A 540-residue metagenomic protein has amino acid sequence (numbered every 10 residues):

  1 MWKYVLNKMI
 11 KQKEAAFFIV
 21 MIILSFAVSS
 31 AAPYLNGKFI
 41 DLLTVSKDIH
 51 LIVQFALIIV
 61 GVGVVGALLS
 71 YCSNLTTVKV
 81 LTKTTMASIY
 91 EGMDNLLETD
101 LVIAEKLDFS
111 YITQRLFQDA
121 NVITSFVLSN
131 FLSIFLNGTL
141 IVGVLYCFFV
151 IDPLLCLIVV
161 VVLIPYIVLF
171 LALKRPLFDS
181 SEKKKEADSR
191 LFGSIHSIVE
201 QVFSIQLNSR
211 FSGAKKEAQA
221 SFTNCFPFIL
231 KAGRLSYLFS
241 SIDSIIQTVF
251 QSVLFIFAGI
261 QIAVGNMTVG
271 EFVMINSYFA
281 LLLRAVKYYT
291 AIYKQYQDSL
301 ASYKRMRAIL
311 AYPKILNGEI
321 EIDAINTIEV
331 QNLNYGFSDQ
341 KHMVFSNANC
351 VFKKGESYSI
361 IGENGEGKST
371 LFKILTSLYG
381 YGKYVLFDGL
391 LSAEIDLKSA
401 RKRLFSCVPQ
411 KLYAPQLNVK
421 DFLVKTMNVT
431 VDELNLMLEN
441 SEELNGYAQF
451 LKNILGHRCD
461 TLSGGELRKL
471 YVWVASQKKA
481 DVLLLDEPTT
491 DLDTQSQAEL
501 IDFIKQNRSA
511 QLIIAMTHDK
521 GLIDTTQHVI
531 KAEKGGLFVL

Functional and structural regions predicted by a protein language model:
M1-S29, T44-F55, S73-T77, L81 (+7 more regions): Membrane-integrated ABC transporters
K13, L101-V102, Q118-V127, F131 (+7 more regions): An intracellular "coupling" helix at the cytosolic face of ABC transporter transmembrane type-1 domains
E14-A27, I59-V62, G66, S129-K183 (+2 more regions): Transmembrane helices of ABC transporter permease
V28-G37, V62-E105, F109, T113 (+8 more regions): Juxtamembrane helix-loop junctions of ABC transporter transmembrane domains
I58-S70, L163-P165, L171, S236-F250 (+2 more regions): Hydrophobic alpha-helical segments in the permease module
R210, R234, L281-L310: Cytosolic ends of transmembrane helices, especially the final helix of ABC transmembrane type-1 domains
L375-S377: Helix-to-loop junction immediately C-terminal to a conserved catalytic motif
L483-E487: Catalytic Walker B motif of ABC-type/P-loop ATPase nucleotide-binding domains
